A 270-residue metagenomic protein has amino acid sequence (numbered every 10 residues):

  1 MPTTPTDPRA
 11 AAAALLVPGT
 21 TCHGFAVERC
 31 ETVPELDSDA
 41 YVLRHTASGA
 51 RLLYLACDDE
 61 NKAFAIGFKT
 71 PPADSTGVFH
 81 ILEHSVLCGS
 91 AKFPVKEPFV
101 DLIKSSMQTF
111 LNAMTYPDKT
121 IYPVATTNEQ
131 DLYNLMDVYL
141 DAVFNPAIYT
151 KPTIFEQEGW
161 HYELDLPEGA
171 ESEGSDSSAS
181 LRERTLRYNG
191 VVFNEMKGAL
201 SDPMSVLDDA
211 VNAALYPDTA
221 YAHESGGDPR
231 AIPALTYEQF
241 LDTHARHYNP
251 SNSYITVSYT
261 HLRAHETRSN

Functional and structural regions predicted by a protein language model:
P2-H23, P71, S85-R263, S269: Charge-rich, well-structured scaffold segments of protease-associated domains
A13-D58: N- or domain-start disorder-to-order transition segments that initiate the globular core
S38-A40, N61-A63, K119-I121: A generic structural signal for beta-strand entry/edge sites
A40, G49-L52, A63, D208-A210 (+1 more regions): Short glycine-rich loop/turn motifs
G49, N61-A63, Y248-N252: Coil-to-beta-strand transition motifs
L55-G67: Active-site scaffold of zinc-dependent metalloenzymes
K69-T76: Short pre-active-site segment immediately N-terminal to the catalytic Zn-binding motif
T76, I81-H84, C88: Active-site recognition of the HExxH zinc-binding catalytic motif
